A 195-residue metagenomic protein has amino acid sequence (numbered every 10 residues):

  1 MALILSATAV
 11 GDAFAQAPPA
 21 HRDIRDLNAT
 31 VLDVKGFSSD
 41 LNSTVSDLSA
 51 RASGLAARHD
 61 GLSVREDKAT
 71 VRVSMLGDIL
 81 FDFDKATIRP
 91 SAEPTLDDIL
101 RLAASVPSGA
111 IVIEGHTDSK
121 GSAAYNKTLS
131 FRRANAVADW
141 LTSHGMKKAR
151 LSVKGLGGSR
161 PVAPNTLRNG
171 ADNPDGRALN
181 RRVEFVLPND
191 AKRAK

Functional and structural regions predicted by a protein language model:
M1, S6-T70: N-terminal targeting leaders that direct proteins to extracytoplasmic destinations
G11, D60, A69, G109 (+2 more regions): Residue-level signal for beta-strand positions within conserved beta-sheet cores that form or flank
T44, R51, A92-T95, I99 (+3 more regions): Stable alpha-helical elements in mature extracytoplasmic
R51-H59, S63-E66, F81-E114, T142 (+2 more regions): Periplasmic peptidoglycan-binding/anchoring modules of Gram-negative envelope and division proteins
R72-F83: Acidic/histidine-rich, surface-exposed loop or edge segments in extracytoplasmic proteins
R72-S74, A110-V112, S152, E184-F185: Structural recognition of the beta-strand scaffold that forms the well-ordered cores of secreted hydrolase catalytic
M75, P107, L179-R181: Exposed loop/turn and edge beta-strand positions of beta-sandwich/beta-sheet ligand-binding modules
H116-K195: Periplasmic OmpA-like peptidoglycan-binding domain that tethers envelope proteins to the cell wall
